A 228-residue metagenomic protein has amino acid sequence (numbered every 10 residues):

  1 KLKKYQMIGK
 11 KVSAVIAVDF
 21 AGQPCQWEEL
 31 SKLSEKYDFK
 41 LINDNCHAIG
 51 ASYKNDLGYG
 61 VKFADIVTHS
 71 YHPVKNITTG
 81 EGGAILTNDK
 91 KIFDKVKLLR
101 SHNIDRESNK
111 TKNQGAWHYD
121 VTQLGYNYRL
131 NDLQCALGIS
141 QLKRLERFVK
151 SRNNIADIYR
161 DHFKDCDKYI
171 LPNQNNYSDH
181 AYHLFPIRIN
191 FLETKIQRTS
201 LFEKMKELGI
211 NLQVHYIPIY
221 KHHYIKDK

Functional and structural regions predicted by a protein language model:
K1-T79, A84-K91: Active-site phosphate-binding strand-loop segment of PLP-dependent enzymes
K3-K10, A14-V18, Q23-E29, K36 (+2 more regions): PLP-dependent aminotransferase class I/II
